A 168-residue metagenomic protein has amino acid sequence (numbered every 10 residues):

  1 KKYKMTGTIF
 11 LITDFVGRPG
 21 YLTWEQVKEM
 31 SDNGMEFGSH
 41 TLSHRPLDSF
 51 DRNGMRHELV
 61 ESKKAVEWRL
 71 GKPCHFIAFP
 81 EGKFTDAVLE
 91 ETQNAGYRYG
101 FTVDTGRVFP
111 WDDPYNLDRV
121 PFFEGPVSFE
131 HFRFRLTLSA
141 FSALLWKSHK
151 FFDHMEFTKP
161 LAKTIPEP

Functional and structural regions predicted by a protein language model:
K1, S49-P168: C-terminal active-site subregion of NodB/CE4 polysaccharide deacetylases
K1-N33: Active-site beta->alpha N-cap acidic-glycine motif
T6-I9, L42, G71-C74: Catalytic domains that recognize anionic headgroups
I9-T13, S39-T41, F79-E81, R119-P121: A cross-domain feature marking catalytic cores of carbohydrate-active enzymes and several ubiquitous metabolic/repair
D14-G17, S43-R45, K83-F84: Short, catalytically relevant binding-site loops at active-site mouths
V27-T41, E58: A structural motif
G38-N53: Substrate-binding clefts and substrate-entry loops adjacent to catalytic sites of polymer-processing enzymes acting on
